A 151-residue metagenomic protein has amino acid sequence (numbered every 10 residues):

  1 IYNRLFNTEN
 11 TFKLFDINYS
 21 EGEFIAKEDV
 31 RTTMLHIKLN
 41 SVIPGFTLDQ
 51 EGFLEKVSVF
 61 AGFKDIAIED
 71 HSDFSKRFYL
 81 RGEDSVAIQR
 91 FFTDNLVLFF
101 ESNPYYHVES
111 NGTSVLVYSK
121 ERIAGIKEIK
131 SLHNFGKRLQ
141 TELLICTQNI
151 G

Functional and structural regions predicted by a protein language model:
I1-G151: Charged, low-complexity intrinsically disordered regions
